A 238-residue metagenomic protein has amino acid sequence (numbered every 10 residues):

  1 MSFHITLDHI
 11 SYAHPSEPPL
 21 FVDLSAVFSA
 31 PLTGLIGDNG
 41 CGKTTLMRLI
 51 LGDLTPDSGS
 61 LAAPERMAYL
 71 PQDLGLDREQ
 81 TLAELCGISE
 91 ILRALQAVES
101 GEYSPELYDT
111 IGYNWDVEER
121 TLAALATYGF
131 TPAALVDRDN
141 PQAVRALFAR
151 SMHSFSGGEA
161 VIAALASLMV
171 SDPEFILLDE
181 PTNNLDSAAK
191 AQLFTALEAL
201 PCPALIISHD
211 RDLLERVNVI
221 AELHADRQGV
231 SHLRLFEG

Functional and structural regions predicted by a protein language model:
M1-L7, S11-L24: A short, flexible loop at the N-terminus of ABC-type nucleotide-binding domains that lies
L32-T33, M47-Y108, R216-S231, E237: ABC ATPase nucleotide-binding domain signature region
N39, D179, L185-D186, K190: ABC-family nucleotide-binding domains
L76-S154: ABC-family P-loop ATPase nucleotide-binding domains
S151, E180-P181: Walker B catalytic motif
L165: Hydrophobic anchor residue at the start of the ABC signature
E174-L177: Walker B motif beta-strand of ABC-family P-loop ATPases
